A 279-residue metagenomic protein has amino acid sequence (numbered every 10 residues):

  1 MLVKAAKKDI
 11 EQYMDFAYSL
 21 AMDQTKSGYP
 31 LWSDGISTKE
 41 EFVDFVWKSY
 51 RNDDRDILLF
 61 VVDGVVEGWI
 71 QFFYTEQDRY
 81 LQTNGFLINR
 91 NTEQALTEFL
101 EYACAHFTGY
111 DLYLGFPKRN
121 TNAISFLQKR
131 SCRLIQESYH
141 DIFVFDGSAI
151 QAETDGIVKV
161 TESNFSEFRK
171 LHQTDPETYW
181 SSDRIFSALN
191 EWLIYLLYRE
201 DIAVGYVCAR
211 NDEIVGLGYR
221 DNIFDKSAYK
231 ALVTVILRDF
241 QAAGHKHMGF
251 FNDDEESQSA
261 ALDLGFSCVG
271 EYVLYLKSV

Functional and structural regions predicted by a protein language model:
M1-S27, D155-F168: A short beta-loop-alpha structural element at the N-terminal edge of CoA-dependent acyl/N-acetyltransferase catalytic
F16-S37, L171-S181: Helix-loop element at the rim of GNAT/NAT acetyltransferase active sites that forms part of the acceptor-substrate
G28-E98, R199-K226: Conserved donor-binding loop and adjoining core beta-sheet/short helix segment in diverse acyl/aminoacyl transferases
K39, A152-I214: Flexible, substrate/cofactor-facing loop regions flanked by secondary structure within enzyme catalytic domains
N91-A105, D225-D239, D263: Conserved acetyl-CoA-binding loop-helix of GNAT-fold acetyltransferases
T92, L96-F143: Contiguous mid-protein beta-loop-alpha structural module that forms a pocket-lining wall or clamp of enzyme active
F107-K118, Q241-D253: Conserved GNAT acetyl-CoA-binding A-motif
T121, F126-A152, K246-V279: Active-site/acyl-donor-binding loops of N-acyltransferases
